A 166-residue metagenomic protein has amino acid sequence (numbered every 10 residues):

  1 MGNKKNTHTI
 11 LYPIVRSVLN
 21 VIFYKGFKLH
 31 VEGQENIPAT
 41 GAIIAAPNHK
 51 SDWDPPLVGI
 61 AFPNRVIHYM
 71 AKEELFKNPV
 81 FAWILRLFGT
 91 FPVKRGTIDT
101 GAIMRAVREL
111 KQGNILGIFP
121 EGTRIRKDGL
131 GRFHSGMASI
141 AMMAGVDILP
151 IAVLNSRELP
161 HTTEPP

Functional and structural regions predicted by a protein language model:
M1-S17, V21, L29-T40, R108-K111: Membrane-interfacial terminal anchoring regions of lipid-handling membrane enzymes
L11, Y24-K25, A39-T97: Catalytic core of membrane glycerolipid acyltransferases/transacylases, capturing the structured, soluble-facing
V18-N20, L87-V93, P120-R124: Short, basic, glycine/proline-bearing loop/turn elements
Y24-E32, L154-E158: Short gly/ser/thr-rich secondary-structure transition/capping motifs
I37, G129-P166: A cross-family acyltransferase "interaction/gating" segment
A42-I44, I115-F119, L149: Residue-level preference for the first positions of well-ordered beta-strands
I84, R108, S139-M143: Hydrophobic/aromatic ligand-binding patch that stacks against planar heteroaromatic rings of cofactors or nucleotides
T90-G117: Helix-adjacent hinge/juxtasegments
